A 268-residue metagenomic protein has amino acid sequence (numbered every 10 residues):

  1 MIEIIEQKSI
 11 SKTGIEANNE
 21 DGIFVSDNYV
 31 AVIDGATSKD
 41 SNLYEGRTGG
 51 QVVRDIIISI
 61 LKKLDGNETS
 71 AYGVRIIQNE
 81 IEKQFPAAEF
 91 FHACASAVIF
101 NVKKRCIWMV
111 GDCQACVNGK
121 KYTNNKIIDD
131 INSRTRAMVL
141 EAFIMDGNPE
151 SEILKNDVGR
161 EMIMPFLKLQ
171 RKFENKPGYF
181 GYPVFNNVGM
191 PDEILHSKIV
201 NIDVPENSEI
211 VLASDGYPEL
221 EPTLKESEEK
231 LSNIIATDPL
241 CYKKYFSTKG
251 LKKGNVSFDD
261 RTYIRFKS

Functional and structural regions predicted by a protein language model:
M1-S268: PP2C/PPM-type serine/threonine phosphatase catalytic domain
